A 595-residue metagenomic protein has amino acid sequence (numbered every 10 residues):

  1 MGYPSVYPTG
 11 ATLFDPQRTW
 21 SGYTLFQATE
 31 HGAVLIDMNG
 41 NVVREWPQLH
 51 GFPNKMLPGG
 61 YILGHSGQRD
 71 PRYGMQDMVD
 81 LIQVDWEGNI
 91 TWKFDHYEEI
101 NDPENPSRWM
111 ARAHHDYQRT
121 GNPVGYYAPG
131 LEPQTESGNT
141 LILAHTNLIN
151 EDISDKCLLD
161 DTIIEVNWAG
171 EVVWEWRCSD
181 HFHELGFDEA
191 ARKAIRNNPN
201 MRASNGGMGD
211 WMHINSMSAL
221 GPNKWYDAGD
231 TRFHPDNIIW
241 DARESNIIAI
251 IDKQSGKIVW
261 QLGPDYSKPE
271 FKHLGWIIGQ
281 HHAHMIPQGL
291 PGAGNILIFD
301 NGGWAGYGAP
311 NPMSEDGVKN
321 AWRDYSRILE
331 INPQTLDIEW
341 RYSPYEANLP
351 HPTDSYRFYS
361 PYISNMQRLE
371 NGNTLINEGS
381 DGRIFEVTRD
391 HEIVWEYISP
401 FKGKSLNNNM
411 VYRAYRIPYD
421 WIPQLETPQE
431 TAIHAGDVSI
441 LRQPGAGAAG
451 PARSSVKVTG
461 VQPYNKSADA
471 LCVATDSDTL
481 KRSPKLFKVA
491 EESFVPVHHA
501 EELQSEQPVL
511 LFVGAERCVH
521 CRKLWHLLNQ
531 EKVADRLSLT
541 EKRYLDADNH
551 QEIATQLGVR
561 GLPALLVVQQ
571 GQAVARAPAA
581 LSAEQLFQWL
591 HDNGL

Functional and structural regions predicted by a protein language model:
M1-L480: Histidine-/acidic-rich catalytic cores in large beta-rich domains
V473, L480-E492, L557-G558, W589-L595: Non-globular targeting/processing and membrane-anchoring segments
E491-P508: A short beta-strand-turn-helix
S505-R517: Short active-site neighborhood of thiol/selenol oxidoreductases, capturing the structured segment around
Q507, L557-L566: Structural micro-motif
V513, V533-E552: Thiol-based oxidoreductase modules, predominantly thioredoxin-like and allied folds used for disulfide exchange
H520-R536: Typically the conserved alpha-helix immediately C-terminal to a functionally engaged Cys/Sec in thioredoxin-like
G561, V567-L595: Non-catalytic, surface beta->alpha helical segment in thiol-disulfide oxidoreductase systems
